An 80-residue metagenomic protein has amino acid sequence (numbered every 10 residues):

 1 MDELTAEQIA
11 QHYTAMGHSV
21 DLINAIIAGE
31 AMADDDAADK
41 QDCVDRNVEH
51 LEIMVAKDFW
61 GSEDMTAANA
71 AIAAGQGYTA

Functional and structural regions predicted by a protein language model:
M1-L4, A38, A70-A80: Short intrinsically disordered terminal tails
E3-A28: N-terminal acidic leader/helix
Q8-I9, R46, V55, A74: A general marker of short, structured functional hotspots
H12, N24, A56, A70-I72: N-terminal start and proteolytic maturation junction detector
T14, A28-A31, E49, I53 (+1 more regions): Intrinsic disorder/low-complexity segments
A15-L22, D36, K40-E52, A68: Short amphipathic alpha-helical heptad-repeat segments
V20, A31-D39, V55-T66, A80: Charged, low-complexity interaction regions
